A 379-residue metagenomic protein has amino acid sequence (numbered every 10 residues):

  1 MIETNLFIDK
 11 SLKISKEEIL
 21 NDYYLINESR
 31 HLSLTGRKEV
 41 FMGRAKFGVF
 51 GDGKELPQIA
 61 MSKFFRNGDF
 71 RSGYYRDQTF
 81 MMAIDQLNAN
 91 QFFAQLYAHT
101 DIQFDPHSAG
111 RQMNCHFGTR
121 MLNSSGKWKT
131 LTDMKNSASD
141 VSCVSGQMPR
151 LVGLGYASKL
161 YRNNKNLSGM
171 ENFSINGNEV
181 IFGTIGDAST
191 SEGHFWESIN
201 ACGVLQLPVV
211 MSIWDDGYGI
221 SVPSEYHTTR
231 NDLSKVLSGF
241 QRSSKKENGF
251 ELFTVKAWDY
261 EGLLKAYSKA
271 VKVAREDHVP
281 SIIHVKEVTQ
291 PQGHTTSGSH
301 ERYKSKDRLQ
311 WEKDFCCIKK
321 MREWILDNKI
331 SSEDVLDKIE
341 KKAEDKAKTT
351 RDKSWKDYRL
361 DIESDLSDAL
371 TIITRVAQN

Functional and structural regions predicted by a protein language model:
M1-P57, K63-F64, P291-G293, S297-N379: Conserved acidic/glycine
R37-K38, R44-S212, G217-G219, P223-R242 (+1 more regions): Cofactor-binding active-site loop characterized by glycine-rich and histidine/acidic residues
R162, F173-E179, R230-K269, K313-K342: Conserved thiamine diphosphate
F195-S198, K265-K272: Glycine-rich, charged/polar anion/phosphate-binding loops that engage phosphate groups from diverse ligands
G203, R275, R359-D361: Residue-level signal for alpha-helix termini/capping positions
K272-V279: Long, amphipathic alpha-helical stalk/connector segments used for oligomerization, subunit docking, or mechanical
